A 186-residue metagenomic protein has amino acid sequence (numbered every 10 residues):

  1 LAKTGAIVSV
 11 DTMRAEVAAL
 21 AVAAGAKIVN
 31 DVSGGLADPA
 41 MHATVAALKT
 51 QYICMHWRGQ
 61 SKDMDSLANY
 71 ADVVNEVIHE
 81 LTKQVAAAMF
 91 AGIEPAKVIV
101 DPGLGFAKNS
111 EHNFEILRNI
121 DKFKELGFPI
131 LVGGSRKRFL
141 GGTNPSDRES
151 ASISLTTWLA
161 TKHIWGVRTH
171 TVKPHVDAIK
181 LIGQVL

Functional and structural regions predicted by a protein language model:
T4-I7, T12-E16, V22-A23, K27-A86 (+1 more regions): Active-site-adjacent loop and "lid" segments of alpha/beta metabolic enzymes
Q84-K97: Phosphate/pyrophosphate-binding loops at sites that engage ATP/ADP/AMP, CoA/4′-phosphopantetheine, polyphosphate
L104: Active-site metal-binding loops of divalent metal-dependent hydrolases
